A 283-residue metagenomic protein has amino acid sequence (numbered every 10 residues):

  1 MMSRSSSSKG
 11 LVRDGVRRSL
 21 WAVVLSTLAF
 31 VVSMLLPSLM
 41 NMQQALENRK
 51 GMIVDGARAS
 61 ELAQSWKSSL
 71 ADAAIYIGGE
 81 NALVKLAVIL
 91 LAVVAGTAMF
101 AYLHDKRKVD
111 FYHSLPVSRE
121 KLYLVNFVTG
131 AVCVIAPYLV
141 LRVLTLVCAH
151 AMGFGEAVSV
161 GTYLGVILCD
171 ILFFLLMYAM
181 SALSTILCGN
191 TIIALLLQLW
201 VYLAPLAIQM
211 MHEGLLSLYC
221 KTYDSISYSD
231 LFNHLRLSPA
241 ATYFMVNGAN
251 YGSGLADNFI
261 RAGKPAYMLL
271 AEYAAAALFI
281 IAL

Functional and structural regions predicted by a protein language model:
M1-V24: Aromatic- and glycine-rich beta-strand/loop motifs that create alpha-glucan
R4-S5, M40-G78, L203-L283: Terminal transmembrane helical anchor/hairpin motif
R17-G56, A82-V94, Q198-Q209: Hydrophobic alpha-helical transmembrane segments of multi-pass membrane transport/permease proteins
Q44, A101-D105, V109, I192 (+1 more regions): Juxtamembrane/interface segments at transmembrane-helix termini
A71-N81, T129-A194, Q198, L206-K221: Secretory targeting signals
G79-K108, F127: Long, hydrophobic alpha-helical segments
A92-V94, L172-A179, E272-A282: Hydrophobic cores of alpha-helical transmembrane segments in multi-pass inner/ER membrane proteins, independent
F100-V132: Helix-loop-helix units of permease transmembrane domains in multi-pass membrane transporters, especially ABC
